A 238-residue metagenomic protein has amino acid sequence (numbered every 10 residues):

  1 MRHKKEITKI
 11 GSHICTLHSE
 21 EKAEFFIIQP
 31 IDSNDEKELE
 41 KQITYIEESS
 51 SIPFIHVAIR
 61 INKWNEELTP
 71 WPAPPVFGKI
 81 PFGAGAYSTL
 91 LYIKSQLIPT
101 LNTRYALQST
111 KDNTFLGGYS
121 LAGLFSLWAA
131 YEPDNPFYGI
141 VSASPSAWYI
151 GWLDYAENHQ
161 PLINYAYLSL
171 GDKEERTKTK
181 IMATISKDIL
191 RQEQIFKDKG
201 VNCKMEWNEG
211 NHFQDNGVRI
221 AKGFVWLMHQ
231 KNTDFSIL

Functional and structural regions predicted by a protein language model:
M1-F25, F54: A domain-start/cap signature at the N-terminus of enzymes
E21-L107: Serine-hydrolase catalytic machinery in alpha/beta-hydrolase-like enzymes
N113-G118, A143: Short beta-strand immediately N-terminal to the catalytic nucleophile in serine-hydrolase-like folds
G117-A122, S126: Gly/Ala-rich beta-loop-alpha elbow adjacent to hydrolase catalytic centers
L127-Y131, A221: Short, hydrophobic alpha-helix immediately C-terminal to the catalytic nucleophile
N135-A147, Y165: A conserved short beta-strand
W148-L227: The feature captures the conserved acid-bearing segment of alpha/beta-hydrolase catalytic domains
D198-K199, K231-L238: Alpha/beta-hydrolase-fold serine-hydrolase catalytic core, especially in secreted/extracellular enzymes
